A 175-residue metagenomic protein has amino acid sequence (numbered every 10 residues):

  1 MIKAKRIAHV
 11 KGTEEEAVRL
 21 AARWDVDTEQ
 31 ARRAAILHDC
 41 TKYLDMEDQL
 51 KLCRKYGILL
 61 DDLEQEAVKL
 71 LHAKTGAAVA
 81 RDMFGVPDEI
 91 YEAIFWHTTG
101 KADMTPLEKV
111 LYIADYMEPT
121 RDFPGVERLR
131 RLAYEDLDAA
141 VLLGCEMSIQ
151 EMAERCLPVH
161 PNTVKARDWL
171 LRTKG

Functional and structural regions predicted by a protein language model:
M1, H9, V18, R23-L143: Divalent metal-dependent catalytic cores for phosphoryl transfer on phosphate-bearing substrates
M1-R19, V164-L171: Short, Lys/Arg-rich amphipathic segments at extreme N-termini
L142-Q150: Amphipathic, Lys/Arg-enriched alpha-helical patches that create a basic surface for binding polyanionic ligands
Q150-G175: Charged phosphate-binding loop/patch that engages nucleotide di/tri-phosphates or the phosphate backbone of nucleic
